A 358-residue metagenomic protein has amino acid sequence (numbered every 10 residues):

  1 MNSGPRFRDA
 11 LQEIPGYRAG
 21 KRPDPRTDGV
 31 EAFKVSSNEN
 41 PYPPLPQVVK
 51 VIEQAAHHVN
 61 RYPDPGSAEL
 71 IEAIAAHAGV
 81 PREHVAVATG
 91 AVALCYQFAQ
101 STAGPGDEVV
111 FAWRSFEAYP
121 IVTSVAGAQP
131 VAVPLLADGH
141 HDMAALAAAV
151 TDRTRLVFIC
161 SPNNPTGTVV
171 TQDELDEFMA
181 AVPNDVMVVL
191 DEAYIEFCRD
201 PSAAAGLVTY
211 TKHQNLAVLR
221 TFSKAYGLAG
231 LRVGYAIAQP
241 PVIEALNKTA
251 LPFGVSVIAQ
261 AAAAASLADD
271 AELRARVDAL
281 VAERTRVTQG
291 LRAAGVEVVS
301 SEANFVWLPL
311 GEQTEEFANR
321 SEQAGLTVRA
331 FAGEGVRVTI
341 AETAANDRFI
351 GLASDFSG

Functional and structural regions predicted by a protein language model:
M1-R61: N-terminal "arm"/small-domain region of PLP-dependent enzymes with the aminotransferase-like
P63-E108, A126: Phosphate-binding glycine-rich loop
S101-I159: PLP-dependent aminotransferase-like
S124, H141-D152, P165-V188, E192-A225: Active-site pre-lysine segment of PLP-dependent enzymes
P130-P134, L156-P162, V188-E192, V299-S301 (+1 more regions): Short beta-strands and strand-loop turn motifs
A137, L280-V281, Q289-A324, I340: Conserved PLP-binding catalytic core of the aspartate aminotransferase-like
D173, N319-G358: PLP-dependent enzyme catalytic core of the Aspartate aminotransferase-like
N215-R292, V296-V299: PLP-dependent aminotransferase class I/II
